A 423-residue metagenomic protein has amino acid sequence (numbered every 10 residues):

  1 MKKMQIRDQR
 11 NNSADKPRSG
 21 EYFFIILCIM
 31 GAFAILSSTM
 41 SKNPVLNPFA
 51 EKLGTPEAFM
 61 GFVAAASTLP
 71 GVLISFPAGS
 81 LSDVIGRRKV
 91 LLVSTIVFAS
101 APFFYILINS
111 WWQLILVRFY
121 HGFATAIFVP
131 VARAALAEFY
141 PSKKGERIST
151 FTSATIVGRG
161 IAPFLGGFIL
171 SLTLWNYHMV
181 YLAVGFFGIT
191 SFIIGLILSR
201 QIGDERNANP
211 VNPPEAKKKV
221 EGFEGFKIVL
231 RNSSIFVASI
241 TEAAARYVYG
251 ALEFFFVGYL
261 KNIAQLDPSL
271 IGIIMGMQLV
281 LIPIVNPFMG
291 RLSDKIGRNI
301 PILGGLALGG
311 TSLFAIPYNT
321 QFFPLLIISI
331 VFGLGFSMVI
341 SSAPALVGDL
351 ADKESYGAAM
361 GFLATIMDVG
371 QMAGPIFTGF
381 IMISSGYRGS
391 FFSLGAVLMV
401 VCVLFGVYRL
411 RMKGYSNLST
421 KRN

Functional and structural regions predicted by a protein language model:
Q5-E21, G203-A238, N423: Juxtamembrane intracellular "pre-TM" segments in multi-pass secondary transporters
S19-T68, F236-V237, T241, R246-I263: Helix-loop boundary and gating motifs at the non-cytosolic
T68-F76, R159-G160, L279-P287, Q371-M372: Residue-level signature of mid-helix packing/kink "hotspots" within the transmembrane helices of 12-pass Major
G86, L107-Q113, P141, L174 (+3 more regions): Helix-breaking motifs and short loop linkers at transmembrane-helix boundaries and internal kinks in secondary membrane
K89-F103, I300-A315: Structural signature of the two symmetry-related core transmembrane helices
A101, W112-Y120, S312, F323-V331: Paired small-residue
V117-I156, A345-L346: Cytoplasmic helix-loop-helix junction between adjacent transmembrane helices in 12-TM secondary transporters
M179-L196, F391-V407: Symmetry-related core transmembrane helices of the 12-TM Major Facilitator Superfamily/SLC fold
